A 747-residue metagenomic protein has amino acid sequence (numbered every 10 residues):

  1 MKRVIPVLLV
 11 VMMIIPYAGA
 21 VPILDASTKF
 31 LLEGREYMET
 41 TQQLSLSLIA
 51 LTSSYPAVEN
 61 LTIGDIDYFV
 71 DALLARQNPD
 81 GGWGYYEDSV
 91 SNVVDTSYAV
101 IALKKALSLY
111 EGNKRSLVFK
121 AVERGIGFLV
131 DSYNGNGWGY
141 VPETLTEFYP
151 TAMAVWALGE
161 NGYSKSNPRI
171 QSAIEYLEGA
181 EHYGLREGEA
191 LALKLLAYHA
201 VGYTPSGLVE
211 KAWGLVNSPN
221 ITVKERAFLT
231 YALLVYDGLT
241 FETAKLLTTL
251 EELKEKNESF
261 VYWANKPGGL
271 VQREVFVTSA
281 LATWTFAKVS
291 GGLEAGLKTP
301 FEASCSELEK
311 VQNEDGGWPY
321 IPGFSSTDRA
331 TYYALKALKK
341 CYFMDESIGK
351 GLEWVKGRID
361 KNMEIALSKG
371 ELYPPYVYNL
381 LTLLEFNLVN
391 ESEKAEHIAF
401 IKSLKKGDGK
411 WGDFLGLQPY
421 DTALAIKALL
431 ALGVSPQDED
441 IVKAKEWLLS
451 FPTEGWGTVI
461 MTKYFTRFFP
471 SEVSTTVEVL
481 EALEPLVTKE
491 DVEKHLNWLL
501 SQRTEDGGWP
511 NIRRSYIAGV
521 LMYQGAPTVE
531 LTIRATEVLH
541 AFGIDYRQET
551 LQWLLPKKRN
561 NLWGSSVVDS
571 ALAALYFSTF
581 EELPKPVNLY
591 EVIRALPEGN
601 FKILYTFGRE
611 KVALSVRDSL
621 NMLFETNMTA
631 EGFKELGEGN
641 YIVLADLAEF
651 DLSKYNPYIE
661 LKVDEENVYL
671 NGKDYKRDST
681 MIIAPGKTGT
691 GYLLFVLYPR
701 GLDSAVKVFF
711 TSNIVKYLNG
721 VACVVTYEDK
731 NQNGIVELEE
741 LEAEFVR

Functional and structural regions predicted by a protein language model:
M1-V4: Positively charged n-region of N-terminal signal peptides that target proteins for export
L9-M13: Haloarchaeal acidic low-complexity proteome signature biased toward cell-envelope/secretome components but also
I15-P22: Sec-dependent signal peptide cleavage junction
V21, E36-I66, G82-A121, N134-S172 (+9 more regions): An alpha-helical repeat/solenoid feature that recognizes helix-turn-helix modules
D65-I66, Q77, A121-V122, Y133 (+8 more regions): Extracellular/periplasmic catalytic domains that process cell-envelope and extracellular macromolecules
Q77-N78, Q312-N313, K405, P452 (+2 more regions): Acidic, divalent-cation-chelating loop motifs in proteins
K585-R747: Solvent-exposed alpha-helical segments and adjacent loops that form catalytic or protein-interaction surfaces
